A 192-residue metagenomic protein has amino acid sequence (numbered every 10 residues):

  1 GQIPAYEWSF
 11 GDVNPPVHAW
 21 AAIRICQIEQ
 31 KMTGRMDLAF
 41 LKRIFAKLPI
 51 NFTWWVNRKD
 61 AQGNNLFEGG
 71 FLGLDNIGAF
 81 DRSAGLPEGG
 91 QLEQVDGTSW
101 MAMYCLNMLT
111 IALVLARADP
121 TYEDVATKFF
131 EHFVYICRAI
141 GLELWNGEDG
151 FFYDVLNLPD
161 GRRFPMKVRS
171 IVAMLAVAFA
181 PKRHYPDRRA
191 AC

Functional and structural regions predicted by a protein language model:
G1, V13, E29-M103, A116-R162 (+1 more regions): Active-site acid/base region of carbohydrate-active enzymes
G1-V17: Long, hydrophobic, well-ordered secondary-structure blocks that form the structural core and pocket-lining surfaces
V13-R24, T98-L113, R169-F179: Well-ordered alpha-helical segments within folded domains of soluble proteins
I25-M32, P181-H184: Short regulatory "switch" loops immediately downstream of catalytic or recognition motifs within protein catalytic
M166-C192: Polar, glycine-rich mid-to-C-terminal structural blocks that act as macromolecule-binding/assembly scaffolds
